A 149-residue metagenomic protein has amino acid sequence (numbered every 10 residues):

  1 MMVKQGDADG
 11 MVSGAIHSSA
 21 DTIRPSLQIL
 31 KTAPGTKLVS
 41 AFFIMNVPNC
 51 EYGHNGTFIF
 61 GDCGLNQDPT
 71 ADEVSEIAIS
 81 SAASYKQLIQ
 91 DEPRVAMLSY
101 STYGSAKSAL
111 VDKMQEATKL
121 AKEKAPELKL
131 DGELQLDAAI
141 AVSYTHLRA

Functional and structural regions predicted by a protein language model:
M1-G35: N-terminal glycine-rich phosphate/adenylate-binding segment common to multiple enzyme folds
Q5-D9, G35-A41, G53-T57, D91-P93 (+1 more regions): Short coil/turn connectors at secondary-structure junctions
S13-A15, F43-M45, F60-D62, L98-S99: Short beta-strand segments
S19-D21, E51-Y52, Q67-P69, Y103-K107 (+1 more regions): Flexible loop/turn segments at secondary-structure boundaries
S26-P48, K129-D131: Short, acidic/small-residue loops that bind anionic groups at enzyme active sites
L38-G53, S80-I89: Structured alpha-helical segments in the cores of large, soluble enzyme domains
F58-F60, G64-G132: Glycine-rich phosphate/diphosphate-binding loop of Rossmann-like nucleotide-binding domains
T145-A149: Conserved small/polar residues in nucleotide/adenosyl-binding loops
